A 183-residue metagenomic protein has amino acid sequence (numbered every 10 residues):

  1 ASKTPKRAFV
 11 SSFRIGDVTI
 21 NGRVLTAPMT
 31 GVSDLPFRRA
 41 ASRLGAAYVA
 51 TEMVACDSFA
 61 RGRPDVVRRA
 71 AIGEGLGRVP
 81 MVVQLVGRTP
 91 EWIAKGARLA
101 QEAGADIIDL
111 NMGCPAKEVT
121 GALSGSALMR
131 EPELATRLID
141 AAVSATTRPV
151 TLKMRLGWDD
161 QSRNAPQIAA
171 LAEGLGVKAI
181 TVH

Functional and structural regions predicted by a protein language model:
P5-R14, M29-D106: Glycine-rich, positively charged N-terminal anion/phosphate-binding segment
F9, I20-V24, V32, V79-V83 (+1 more regions): A near-ubiquitous, low-amplitude feature marking generic local secondary-structure context
I15, T19, F37, R78 (+3 more regions): A generic structural signal for ordered alpha-helices
G16, T26, T30, L44 (+4 more regions): Short glycine-rich loop/turn motifs that provide flexible caps or phosphate-binding loops at active sites
T19-L25, R78-V82, A145-L156: Short beta-strand/loop segments at the ligand-binding rim of alpha/beta enzyme cores
R43, E91-S124, L128, P132-H183: Alpha/beta enzyme core
